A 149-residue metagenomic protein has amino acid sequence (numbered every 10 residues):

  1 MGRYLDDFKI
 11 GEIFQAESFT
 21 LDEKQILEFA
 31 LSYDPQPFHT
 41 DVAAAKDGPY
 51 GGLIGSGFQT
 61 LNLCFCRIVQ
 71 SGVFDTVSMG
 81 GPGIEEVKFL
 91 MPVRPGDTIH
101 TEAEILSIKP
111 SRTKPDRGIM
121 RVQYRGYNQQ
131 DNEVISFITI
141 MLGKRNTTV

Functional and structural regions predicted by a protein language model:
M1-G83, N146-V149: Hot-dog-fold acyl-thioester-processing enzymes
R3-I10, F89, V93-V149: HotDog/MaoC-like acyl-thioester-processing domains
